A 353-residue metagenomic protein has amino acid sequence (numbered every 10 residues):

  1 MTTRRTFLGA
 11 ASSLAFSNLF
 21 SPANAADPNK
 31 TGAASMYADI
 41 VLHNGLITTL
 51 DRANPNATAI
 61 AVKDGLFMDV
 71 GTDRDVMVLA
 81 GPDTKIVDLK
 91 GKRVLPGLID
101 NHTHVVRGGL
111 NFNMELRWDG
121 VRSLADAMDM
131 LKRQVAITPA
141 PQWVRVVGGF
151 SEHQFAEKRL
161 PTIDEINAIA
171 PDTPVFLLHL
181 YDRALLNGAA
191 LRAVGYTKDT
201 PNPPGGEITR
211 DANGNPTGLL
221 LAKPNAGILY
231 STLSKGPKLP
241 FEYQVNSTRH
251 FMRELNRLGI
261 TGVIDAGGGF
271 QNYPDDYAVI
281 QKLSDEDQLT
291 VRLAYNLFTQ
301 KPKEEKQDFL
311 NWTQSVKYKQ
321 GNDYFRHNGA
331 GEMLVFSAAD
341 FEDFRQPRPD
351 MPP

Functional and structural regions predicted by a protein language model:
M1-A15: N-terminal secretory signal peptides and thylakoid transit peptides that target proteins across membranes
A10, S35-H43, T48, R52-Q314 (+1 more regions): Divalent metal-binding segments
A23-A25: Boundary at the C-terminal end of the N-terminal hydrophobic targeting segment
N29-T31: N-terminal pre-domain segments of enzymes
Y318-Q320: Structural alpha-helical segments in enzyme catalytic/regulatory domains
